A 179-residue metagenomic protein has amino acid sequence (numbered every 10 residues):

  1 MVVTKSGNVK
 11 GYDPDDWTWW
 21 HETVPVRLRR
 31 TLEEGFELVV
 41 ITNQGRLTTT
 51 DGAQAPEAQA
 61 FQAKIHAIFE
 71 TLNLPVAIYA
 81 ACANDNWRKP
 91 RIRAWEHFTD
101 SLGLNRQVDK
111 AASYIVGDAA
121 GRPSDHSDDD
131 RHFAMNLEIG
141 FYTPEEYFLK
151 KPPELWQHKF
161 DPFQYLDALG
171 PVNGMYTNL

Functional and structural regions predicted by a protein language model:
M1-L179: HAD-like aspartate-dependent phosphatase fold
